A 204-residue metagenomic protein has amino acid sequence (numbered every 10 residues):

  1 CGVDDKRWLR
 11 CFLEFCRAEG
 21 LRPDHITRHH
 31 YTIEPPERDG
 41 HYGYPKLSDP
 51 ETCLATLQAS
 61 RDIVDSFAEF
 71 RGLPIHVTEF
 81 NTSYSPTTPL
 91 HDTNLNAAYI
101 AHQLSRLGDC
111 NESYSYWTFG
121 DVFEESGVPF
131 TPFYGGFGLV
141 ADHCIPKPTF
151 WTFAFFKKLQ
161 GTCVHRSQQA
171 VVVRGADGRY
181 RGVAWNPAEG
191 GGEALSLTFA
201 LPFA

Functional and structural regions predicted by a protein language model:
C1-E112: Noncatalytic carbohydrate-binding groove/subsite architecture in carbohydrate-active enzymes
H30-T32, N81-T82, T118-F123, A188: Glycine-rich beta-alpha junction loops
L54-A55, C163-Q169: A Trp-anchored, charged/polar loop motif used as the substrate-binding/catalytic surface of acyl/ester-handling
V64, A68, N111, K157-V164 (+1 more regions): Alpha-helix capping/termination and helix-coil
V77, Y116, G182-A184: Structural beta-sheet core signal
T87-D92, A97-I100, L104-E125, C163 (+2 more regions): Substrate-binding clefts and catalytic carboxylate motifs of secreted carbohydrate-active enzymes
L104, T118, F130-R166: Catalytic cores of secreted or luminal carbohydrate-active enzymes
Q169-A204: Carbohydrate-binding surface patches
